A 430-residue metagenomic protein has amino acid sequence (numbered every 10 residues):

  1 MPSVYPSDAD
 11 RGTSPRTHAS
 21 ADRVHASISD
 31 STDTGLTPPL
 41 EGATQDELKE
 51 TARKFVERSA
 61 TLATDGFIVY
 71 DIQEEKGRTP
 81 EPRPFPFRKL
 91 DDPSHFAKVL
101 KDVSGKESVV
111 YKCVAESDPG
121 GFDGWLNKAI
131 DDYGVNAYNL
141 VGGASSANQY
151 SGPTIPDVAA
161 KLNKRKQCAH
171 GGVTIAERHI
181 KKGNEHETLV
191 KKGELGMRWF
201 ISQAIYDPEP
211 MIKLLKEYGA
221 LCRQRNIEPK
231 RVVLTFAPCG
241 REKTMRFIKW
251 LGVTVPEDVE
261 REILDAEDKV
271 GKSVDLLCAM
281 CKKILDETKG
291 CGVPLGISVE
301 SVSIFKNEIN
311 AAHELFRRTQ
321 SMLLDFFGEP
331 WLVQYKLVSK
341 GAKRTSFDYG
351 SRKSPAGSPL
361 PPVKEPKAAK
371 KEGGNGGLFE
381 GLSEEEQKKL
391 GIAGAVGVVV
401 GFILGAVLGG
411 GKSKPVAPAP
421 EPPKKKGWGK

Functional and structural regions predicted by a protein language model:
P2-P6, G12-G183, L264-D268, V302-R318 (+3 more regions): Active-site beta->alpha loop and helix N-cap motifs at the rims of alpha/beta catalytic domains
G35, A129, K192, G196 (+1 more regions): Conserved, mostly hydrophobic/aromatic
T61-T64, G134-V135, M197, I205 (+1 more regions): A structural motif
R165-R198, S202-D207: Ligand/cofactor pocket segment of small-molecule handling proteins
I227-L295, T319-M322: Catalytic-face loop-and-helix region of soluble metabolic enzyme cores
V274-P362: C-terminal extensions of enzymes
K389-L408: Hydrophobic alpha-helical topogenic segments used for membrane insertion/localization
A406-K430: Membrane-proximal, acidic/low-complexity disordered segments on the non-cytosolic side of organellar membranes
